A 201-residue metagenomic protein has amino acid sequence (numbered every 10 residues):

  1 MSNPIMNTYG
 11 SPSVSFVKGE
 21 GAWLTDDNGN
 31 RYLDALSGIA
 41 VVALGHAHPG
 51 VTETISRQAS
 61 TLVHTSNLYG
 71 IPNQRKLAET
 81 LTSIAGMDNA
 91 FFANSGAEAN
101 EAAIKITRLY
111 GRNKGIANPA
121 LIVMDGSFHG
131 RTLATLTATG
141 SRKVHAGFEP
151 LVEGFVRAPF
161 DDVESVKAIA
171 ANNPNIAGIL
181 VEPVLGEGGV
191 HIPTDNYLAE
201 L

Functional and structural regions predicted by a protein language model:
M1-E20, L68: Active-site-adjacent loop/helix segments that line or gate small-molecule/cofactor pockets in enzymes
S13-D34: Active-site and channel-lining beta-strand-loop segments that bind or position nucleotide-derived/phosphorylated
R31-I116: Glycine-rich loop-to-alpha-helix module at the N-terminal edge of alpha/beta enzyme cores
L33-L36, G178-L185: Short beta-strands and strand-loop turn motifs
V63, G130-T132, E187-G189: A short acidic, helix-capping loop that chelates divalent metal ions and anchors anionic groups
A78-V181, A199: PLP-dependent aspartate aminotransferase-fold enzymes
A168, V184-L201: Active-site core of PLP-dependent enzymes with the aminotransferase class I/II
